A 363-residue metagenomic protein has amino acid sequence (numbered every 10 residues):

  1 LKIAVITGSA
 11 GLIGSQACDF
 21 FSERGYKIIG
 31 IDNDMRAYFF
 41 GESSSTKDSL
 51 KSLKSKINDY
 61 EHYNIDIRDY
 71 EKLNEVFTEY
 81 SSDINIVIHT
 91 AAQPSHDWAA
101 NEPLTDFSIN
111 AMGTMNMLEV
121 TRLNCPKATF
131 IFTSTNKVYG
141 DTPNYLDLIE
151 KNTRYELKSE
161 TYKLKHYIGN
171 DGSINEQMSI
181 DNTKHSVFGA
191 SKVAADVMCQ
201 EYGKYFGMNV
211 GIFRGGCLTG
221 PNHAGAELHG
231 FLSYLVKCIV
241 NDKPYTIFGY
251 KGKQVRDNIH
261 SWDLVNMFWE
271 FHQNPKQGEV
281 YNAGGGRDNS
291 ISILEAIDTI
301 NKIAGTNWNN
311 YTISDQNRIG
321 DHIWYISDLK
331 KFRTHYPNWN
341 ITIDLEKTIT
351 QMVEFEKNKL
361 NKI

Functional and structural regions predicted by a protein language model:
L1-G216, E356: N-terminal Rossmann-like NAD(P)+-binding domain of SDR-like oxidoreductases, especially those catalyzing
T7, I67, S108-A111, F188-G189 (+6 more regions): Short, solvent-exposed loop/helix junctions and linker helices that flank or host conserved functional motifs
A17, E23, C217, I239-I363: C-terminal substrate-binding subdomain of Rossmann-fold SDR/epimerase-dehydratase oxidoreductases
R36-S44, L73-N85, R122-T129, E227 (+3 more regions): Short, charged helix-to-loop "capping" segments that act as catalytic/coupling loops
T46-S49, S95, F231, L235 (+2 more regions): Activation loop
K54, N74, T78, Q200 (+4 more regions): Solvent-exposed, non-membrane alpha-helical residues enriched in polar/charged side chains
E71, D97, L104, M115 (+7 more regions): Residues in well-ordered alpha-helical elements
T142-S173, V187, V193, V197-H272 (+2 more regions): NAD(P)-dependent short-chain dehydrogenase/reductase
